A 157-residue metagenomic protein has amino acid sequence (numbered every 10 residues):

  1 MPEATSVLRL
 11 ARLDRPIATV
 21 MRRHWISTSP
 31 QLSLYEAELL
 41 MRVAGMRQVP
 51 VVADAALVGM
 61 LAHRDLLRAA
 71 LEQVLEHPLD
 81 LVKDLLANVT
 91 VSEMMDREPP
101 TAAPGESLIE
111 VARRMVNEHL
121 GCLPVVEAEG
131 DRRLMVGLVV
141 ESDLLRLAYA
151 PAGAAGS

Functional and structural regions predicted by a protein language model:
M1-S157: Tandem CBS (Cystathionine beta-synthase) repeat/Bateman regulatory domains
